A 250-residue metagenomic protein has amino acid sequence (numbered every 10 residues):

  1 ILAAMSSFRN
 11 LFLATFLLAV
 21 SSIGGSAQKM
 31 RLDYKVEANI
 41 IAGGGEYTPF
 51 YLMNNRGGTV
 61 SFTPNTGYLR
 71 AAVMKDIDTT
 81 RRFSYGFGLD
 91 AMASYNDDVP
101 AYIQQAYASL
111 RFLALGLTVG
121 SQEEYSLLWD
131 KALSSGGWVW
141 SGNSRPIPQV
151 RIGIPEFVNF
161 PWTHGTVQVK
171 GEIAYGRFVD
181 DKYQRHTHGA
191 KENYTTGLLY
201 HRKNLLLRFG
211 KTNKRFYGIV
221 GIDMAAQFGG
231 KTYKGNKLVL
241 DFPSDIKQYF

Functional and structural regions predicted by a protein language model:
Q28-D33, K75-G86, R111-L115, F157-K170 (+1 more regions): Short loop/turn motifs that connect adjacent beta-strands in outer-membrane beta-barrel proteins
Q28-G67, D78-L89, G171-Y175: Transmembrane beta-strand segments of Gram-negative outer membrane beta-barrel proteins
A38-E46, I77, A91-Y95, F112-A114 (+4 more regions): Transmembrane beta-strands of outer-membrane beta-barrel pores
E46-M53, D98-Y102, W129-G136, D181-A190 (+1 more regions): Outer-membrane beta-barrel translocator domains and adjoining extracellular loop/strand segments of Gram-negative
N55-T59, D90-S94, S134-W140, H188-N193: Extracellular loop and loop/strand-boundary signature of outer-membrane beta-barrel proteins
S61-L69, P100-Q104, N143-G153, G197-K203 (+1 more regions): Residues that define the transmembrane beta-barrel architecture of outer-membrane proteins
L69-K75, A106-F112, V119, V150-E156 (+1 more regions): Residues on the lipid-exposed face of transmembrane beta-strands in outer-membrane beta-barrel proteins
P155-F250: Signature for the C-terminal beta-barrel architecture of outer-membrane proteins
